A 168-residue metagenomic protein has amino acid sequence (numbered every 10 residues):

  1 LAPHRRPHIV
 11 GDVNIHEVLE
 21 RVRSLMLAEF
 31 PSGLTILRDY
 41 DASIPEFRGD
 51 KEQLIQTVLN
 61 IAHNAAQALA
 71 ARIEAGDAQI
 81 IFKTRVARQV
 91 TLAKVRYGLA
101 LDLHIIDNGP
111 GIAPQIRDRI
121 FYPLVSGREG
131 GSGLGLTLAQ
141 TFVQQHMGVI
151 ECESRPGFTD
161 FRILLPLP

Functional and structural regions predicted by a protein language model:
L1-G11, S43, A66-R72: Flexible helix-coil linker/loop segments in the cytosolic histidine kinase module, especially at subdomain junctions
G11-R23, K83: A conserved beta-strand-to-alpha-helix junction within the catalytic ATP-binding
E20, G33-P45, R85-A87: Conserved catalytic submotifs in the C-terminal HATPase_c
G98-A100, I112-P123: Short conserved segment of the HATPase_c
D107: Acidic ATP/Mg2+-coordinating residue in the GHKL
G135, A139: Short alpha-helical Gxxx[C/S/T] motif in the catalytic ATP-binding
V143-Q144: Detector for a conserved hydrophobic position within an alpha-helical segment of the HATPase_c
